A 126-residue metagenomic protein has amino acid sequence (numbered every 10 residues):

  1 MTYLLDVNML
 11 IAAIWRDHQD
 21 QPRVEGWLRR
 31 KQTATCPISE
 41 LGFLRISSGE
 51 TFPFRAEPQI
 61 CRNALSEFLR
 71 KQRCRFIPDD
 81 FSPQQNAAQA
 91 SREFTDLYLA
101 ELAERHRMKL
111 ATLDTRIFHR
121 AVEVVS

Functional and structural regions predicted by a protein language model:
M1-T35, E50-N63: Short, well-structured N-terminal submotif of metal-dependent ribonuclease cores
D6, C36, R92-E93, D114 (+1 more regions): Histidine- and aromatic-rich ligand-binding microenvironments
N8, G42, L97-Y98, R116: Active-site phosphate/pyrophosphate-handling residues
T33, L110, V122: Hydrophobic anchor at the start of a short beta-strand that flanks the dinucleotide cofactor-binding loop
P37-S48: Short, conserved active-site loops that position catalytic residues or coordinate cofactors/metal ions across diverse
R70-T115: Active-site neighborhoods of divalent-metal-dependent phosphate/nucleic-acid chemistry enzymes
H119-S126: Active-site regions of enzymes building and remodeling cell-envelope glycoconjugates
